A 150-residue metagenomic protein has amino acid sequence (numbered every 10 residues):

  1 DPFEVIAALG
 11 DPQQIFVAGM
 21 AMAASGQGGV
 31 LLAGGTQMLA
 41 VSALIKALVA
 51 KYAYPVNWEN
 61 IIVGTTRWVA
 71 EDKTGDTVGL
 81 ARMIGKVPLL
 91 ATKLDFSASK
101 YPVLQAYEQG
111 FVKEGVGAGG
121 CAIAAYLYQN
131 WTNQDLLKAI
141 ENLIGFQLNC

Functional and structural regions predicted by a protein language model:
D1-C150: N-terminal loops that bind phosphate or other acidic moieties and the adjacent beta-alpha structural core
